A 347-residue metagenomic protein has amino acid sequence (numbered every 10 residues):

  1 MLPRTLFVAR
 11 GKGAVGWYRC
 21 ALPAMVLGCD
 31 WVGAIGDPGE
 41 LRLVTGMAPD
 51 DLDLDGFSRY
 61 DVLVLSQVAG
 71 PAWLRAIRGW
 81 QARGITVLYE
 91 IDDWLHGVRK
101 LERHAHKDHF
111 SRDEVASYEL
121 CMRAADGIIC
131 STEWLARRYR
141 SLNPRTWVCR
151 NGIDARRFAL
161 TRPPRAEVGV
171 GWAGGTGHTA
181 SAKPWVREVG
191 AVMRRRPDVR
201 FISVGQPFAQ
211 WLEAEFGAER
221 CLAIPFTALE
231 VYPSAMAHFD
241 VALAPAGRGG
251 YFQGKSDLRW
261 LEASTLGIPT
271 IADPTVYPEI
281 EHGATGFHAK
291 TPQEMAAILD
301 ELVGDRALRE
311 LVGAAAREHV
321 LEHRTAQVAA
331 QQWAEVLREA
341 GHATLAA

Functional and structural regions predicted by a protein language model:
F7, G11-D30, I35-E40, D154-R157 (+1 more regions): Conserved catalytic-core segment of nucleotide-activated headgroup transferases in glycan assembly
L63-V64, L88, R123-T132: A short beta-strand/loop micro-motif in the catalytic core of glycosyltransferases that engages the nucleotide-sugar
R78-G79, L95, D108-G127: Membrane-proximal helix-turn-helix segments that form the acceptor-binding/catalytic region of lipid-linked
Q81-R99: Active-site proximal beta-strand in glycosyltransferases
W134, G152: Carbohydrate-associated surface elements
A180, L229-T265, I271-E281: Nucleotide-sugar-dependent
H282-Q293, E301-R306: Conserved acidic donor-binding segment of nucleotide-sugar-dependent glycosyltransferases
A307-R338: A charged, aromatic-enriched C-terminal amphipathic alpha-helix characteristic of glycosyltransferases across folds
